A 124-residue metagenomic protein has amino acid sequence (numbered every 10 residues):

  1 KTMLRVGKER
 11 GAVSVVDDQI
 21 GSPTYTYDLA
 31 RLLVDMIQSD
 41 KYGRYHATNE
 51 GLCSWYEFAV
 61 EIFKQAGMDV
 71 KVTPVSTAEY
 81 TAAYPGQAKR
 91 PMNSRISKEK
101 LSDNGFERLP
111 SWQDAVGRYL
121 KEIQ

Functional and structural regions predicted by a protein language model:
K1-G21, Y27-D28: NAD(P)-dependent short-chain dehydrogenase/reductase
M3, L33-I37, I62, V116-L120: Hydrophobic "lid"/C-terminal helical patch of Rossmann-like NAD(P)-dependent dehydrogenase/epimerase domains
G7-K8, I37-Q38, Q124: Residue-level signal for alpha-helix termini/capping positions
V13, S22, G51, T73 (+1 more regions): Residues that recognize and position ribonucleotide moieties
V15-V16, A47, V75, W112: Hydrophobic residues at beta-strand termini and immediately following loops that shape nucleotide-binding pockets
D17-R31, R44, L52-Y56, L109: Conserved loop-to-helix N-cap of the C-terminal "lid" that shapes the substrate pocket in Rossmann-like
L32, S39-P85: Mid/C-terminal beta-alpha module of Rossmann-like enzyme folds, strongest in SDR-family dehydrogenases/epimerases
S54-Y56, V60, E79-I123: Conserved C-terminal active-site "lid" loop/helix of NAD(P)H-dependent oxidoreductases that clamps the redox cofactor
